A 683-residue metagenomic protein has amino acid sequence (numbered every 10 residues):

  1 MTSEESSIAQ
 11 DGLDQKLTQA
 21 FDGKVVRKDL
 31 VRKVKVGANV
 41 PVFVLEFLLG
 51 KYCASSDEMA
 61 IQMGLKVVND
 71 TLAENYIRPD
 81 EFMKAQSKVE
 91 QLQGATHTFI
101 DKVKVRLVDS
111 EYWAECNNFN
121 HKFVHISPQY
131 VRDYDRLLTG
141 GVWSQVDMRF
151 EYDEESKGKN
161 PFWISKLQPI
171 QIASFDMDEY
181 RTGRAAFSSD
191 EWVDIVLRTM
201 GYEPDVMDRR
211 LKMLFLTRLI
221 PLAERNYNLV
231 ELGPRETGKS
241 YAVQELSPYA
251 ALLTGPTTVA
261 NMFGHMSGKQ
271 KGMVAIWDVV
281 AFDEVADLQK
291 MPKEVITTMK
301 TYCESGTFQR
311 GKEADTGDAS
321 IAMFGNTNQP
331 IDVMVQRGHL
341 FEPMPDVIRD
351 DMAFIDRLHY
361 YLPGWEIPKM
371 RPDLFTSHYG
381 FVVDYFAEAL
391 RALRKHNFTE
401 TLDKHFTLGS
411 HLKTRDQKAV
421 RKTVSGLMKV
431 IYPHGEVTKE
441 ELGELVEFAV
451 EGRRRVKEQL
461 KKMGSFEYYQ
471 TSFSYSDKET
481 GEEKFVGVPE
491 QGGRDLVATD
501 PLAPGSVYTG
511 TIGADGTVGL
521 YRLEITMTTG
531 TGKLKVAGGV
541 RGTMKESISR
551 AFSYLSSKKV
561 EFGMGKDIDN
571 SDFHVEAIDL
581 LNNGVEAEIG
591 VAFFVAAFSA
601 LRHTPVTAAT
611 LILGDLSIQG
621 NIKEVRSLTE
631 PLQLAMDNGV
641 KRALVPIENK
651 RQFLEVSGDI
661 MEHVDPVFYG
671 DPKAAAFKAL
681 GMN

Functional and structural regions predicted by a protein language model:
T2-M200: Extended, charged/polar low-complexity intrinsically disordered regions
E179-M213, R541-K545, E624-S627: Dynamic helix-loop-helix/coil hinge segments at AAA+ ATPase domain boundaries and subdomain interfaces
E203-V333, G338-E342, D356, S474-P489: Conserved ASCE/P-loop NTPase catalytic core
Y227, W277, G317-A319, F354-H359 (+3 more regions): Short glycine-/polar-rich loops that comprise or flank the Walker A/P-loop and associated switch/sensor motifs
T301-G317, M344-F354, A387-L393, S599-A600 (+1 more regions): Substrate-engagement module of ASCE P-loop NTPases
V335-P368: A short helix-turn-beta junction within AAA+ P-loop NTPase domains corresponding to the substrate/partner-engaging
H359-G487: Conserved NTP phosphate-binding and transfer environment spanning the P-loop NTPase/kinase superfamily
G492-N683: Peripheral, non-AAA+ core regions of ATP-driven protein-machinery
